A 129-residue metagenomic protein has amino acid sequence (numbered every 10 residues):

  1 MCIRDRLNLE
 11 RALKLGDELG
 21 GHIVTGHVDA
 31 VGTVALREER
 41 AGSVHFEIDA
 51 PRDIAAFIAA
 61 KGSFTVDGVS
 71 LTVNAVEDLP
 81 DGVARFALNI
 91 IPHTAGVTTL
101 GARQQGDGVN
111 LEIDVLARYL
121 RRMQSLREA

Functional and structural regions predicted by a protein language model:
M1-I3: Short, small-residue-biased leader/transition segments that mark boundaries at the very start of proteins
D5-A129: Structural preference for solvent-exposed beta-strand-turn elements and adjacent flexible terminal/loop segments within
